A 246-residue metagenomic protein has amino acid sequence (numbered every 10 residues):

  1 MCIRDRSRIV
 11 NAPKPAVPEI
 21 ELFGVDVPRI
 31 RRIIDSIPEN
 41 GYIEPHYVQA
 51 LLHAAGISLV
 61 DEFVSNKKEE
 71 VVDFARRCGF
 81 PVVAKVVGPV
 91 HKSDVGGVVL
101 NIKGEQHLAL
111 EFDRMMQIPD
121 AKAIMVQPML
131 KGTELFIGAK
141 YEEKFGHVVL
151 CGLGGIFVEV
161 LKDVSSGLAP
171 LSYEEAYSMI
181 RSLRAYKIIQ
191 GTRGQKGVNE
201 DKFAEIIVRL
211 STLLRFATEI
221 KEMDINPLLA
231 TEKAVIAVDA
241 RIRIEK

Functional and structural regions predicted by a protein language model:
M1: Conserved redox-cofactor binding core of oxidoreductases
R4-K246: ATP-dependent carboxylate/acyl-activation modules
